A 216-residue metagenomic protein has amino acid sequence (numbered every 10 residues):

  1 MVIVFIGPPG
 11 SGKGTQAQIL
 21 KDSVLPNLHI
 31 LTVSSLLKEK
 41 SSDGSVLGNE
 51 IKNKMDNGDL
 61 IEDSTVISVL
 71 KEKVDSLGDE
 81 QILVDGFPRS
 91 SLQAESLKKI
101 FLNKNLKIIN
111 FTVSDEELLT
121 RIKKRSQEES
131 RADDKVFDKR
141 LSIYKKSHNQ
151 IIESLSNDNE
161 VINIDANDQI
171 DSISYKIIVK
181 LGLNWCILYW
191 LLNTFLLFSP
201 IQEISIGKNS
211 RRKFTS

Functional and structural regions predicted by a protein language model:
M1-S216: Glycine-rich phosphate-binding loop of ATP-dependent small-molecule kinases
